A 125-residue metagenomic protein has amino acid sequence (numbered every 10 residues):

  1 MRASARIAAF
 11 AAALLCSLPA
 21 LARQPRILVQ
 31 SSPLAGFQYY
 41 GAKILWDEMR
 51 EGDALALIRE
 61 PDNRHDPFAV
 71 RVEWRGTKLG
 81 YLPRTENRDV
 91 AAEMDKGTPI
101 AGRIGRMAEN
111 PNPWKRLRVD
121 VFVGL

Functional and structural regions predicted by a protein language model:
R2-A8, L14, L18-L125: Conserved active-site motif detector
